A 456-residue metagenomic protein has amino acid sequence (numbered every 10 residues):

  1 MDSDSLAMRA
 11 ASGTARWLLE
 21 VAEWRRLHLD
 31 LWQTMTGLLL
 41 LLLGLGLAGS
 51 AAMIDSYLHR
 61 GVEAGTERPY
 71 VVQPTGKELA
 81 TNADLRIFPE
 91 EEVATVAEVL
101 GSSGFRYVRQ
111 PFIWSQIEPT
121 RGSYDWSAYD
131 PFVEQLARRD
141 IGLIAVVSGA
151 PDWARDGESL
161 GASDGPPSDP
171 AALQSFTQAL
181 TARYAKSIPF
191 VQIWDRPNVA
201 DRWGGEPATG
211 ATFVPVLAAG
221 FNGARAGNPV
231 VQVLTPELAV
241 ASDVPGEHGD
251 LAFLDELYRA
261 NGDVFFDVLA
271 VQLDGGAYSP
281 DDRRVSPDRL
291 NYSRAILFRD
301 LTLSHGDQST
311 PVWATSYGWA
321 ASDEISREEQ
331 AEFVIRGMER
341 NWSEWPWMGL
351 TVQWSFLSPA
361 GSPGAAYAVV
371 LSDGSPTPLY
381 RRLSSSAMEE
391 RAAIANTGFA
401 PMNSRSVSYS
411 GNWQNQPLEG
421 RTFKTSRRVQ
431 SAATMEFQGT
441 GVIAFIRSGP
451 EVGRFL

Functional and structural regions predicted by a protein language model:
L6-L19, R26, L41, A387-L456: Glycan-recognition surfaces in beta-rich domains, encompassing non-catalytic CBMs and lectin-like receptor-binding
L6-Y107, E134-G142: N-terminal carbohydrate-binding accessory modules
S50-R60, I144, T310-E390: Substrate-binding cleft of secreted/luminal carbohydrate-active enzymes
V72, P170, Q174, A208-A331 (+2 more regions): Noncatalytic carbohydrate-binding groove/subsite architecture in carbohydrate-active enzymes
K77-A83, V108-Q110, L143-V147, P189-I193 (+4 more regions): Hydrophobic faces of well-ordered beta-strands that scaffold small-molecule active sites in alpha/beta enzyme cores
R86-S102, P170-A182, E247-A260, A331-R340: Short, acidic/polar
L100-G246, G276, Q308: Substrate-binding cleft and catalytic face of glycoside hydrolase catalytic domains, especially the flexible beta-alpha
Q135-R139, Q174, A179, R183 (+8 more regions): Alpha-helical structural signal in soluble globular domains
